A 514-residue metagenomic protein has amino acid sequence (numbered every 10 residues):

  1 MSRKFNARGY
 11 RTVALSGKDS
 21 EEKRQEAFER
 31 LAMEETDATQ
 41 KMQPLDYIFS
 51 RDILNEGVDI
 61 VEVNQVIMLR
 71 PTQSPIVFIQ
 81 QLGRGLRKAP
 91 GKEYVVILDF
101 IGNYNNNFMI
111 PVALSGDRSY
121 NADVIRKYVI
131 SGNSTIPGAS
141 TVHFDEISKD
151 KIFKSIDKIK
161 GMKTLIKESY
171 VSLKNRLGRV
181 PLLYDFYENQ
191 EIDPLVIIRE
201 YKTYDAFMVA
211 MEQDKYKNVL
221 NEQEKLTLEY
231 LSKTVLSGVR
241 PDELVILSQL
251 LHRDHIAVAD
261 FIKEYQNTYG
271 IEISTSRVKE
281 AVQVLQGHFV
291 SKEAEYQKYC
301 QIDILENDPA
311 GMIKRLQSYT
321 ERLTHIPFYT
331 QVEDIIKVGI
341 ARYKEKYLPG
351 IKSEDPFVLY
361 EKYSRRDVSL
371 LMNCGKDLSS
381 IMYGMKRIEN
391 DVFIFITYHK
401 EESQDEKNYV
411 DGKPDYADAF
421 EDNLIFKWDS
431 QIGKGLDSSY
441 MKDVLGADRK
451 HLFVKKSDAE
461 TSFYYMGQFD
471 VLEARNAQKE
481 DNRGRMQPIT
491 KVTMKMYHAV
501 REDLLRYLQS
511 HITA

Functional and structural regions predicted by a protein language model:
M1-R8: Conserved strand-helix element at the start of the C-terminal RecA-like helicase core
G9-L54: Conserved helicase ATPase core of P-loop NTP-dependent helicases/translocases
I48-V63, G83-R87: SF2 helicase motor core recognition
S74-Q80, R84-R118: Conserved segment of the helicase C-terminal RecA-like domain
L114-L247, D254-V258: Long, largely alpha-helical accessory region at the distal end of helicase-like NTP-driven motors
Q213, L226-S232, E243-L247, S353-S462: Acidic, glycine-rich low-complexity segments with interspersed aromatic residues
Y265-R387, V392: Charge-dense, extended regions
S457-A514: Compact mixed alphabeta submodule
